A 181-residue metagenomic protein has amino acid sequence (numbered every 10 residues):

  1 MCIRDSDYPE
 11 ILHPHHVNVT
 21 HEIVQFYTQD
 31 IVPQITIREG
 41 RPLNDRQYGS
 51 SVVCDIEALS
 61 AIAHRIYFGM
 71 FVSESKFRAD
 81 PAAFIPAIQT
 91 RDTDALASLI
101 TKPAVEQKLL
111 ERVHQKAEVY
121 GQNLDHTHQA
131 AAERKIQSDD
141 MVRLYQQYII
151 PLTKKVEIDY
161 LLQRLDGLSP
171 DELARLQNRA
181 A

Functional and structural regions predicted by a protein language model:
R4-A181: Extended amphipathic alpha-helical regions
